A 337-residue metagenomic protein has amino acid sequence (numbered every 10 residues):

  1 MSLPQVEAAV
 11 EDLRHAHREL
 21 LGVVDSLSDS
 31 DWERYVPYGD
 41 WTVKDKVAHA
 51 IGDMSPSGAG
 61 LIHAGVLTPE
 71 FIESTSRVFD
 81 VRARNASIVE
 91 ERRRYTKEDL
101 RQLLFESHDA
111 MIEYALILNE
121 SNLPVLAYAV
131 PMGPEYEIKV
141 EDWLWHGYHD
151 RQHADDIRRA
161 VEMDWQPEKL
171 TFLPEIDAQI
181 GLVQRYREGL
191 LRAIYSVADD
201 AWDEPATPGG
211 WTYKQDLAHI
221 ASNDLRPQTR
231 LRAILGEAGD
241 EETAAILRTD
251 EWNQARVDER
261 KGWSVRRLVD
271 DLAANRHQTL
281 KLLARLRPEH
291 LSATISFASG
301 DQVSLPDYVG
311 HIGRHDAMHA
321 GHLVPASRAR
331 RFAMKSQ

Functional and structural regions predicted by a protein language model:
M1, A8, D12, H63-E73 (+1 more regions): Active-site-adjacent scaffolding segments
M1-R14, W165-Q184: Extreme N-terminal tail/first-helix region
E19-L20, V24-D31, V36-W41, L190 (+2 more regions): Long, hydrophobic N-terminal alpha-helical segment
E33-D80, L123-L170, D203-E251, L280 (+2 more regions): Short, contiguous alpha-helical
F79-V125, L144, L182, Y186-Y195 (+2 more regions): Acidic/histidine-rich alpha-helical segments that form the ligand environment of transition-metal centers
T171-Q215: Conserved small-residue-rich
